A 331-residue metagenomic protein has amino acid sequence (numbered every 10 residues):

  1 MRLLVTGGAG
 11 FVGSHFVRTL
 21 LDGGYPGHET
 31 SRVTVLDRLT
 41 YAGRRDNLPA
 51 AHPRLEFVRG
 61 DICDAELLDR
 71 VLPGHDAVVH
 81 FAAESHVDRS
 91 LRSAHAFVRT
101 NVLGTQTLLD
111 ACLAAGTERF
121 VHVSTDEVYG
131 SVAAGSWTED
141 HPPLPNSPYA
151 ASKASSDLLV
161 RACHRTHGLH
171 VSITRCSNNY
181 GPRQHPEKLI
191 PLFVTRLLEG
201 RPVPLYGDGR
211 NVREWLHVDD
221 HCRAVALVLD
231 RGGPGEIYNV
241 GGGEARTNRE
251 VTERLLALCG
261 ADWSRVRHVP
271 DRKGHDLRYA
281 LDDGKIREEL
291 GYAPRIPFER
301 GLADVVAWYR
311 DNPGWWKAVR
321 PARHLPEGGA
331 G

Functional and structural regions predicted by a protein language model:
M1-N179, D304, Y309-N312, A318-G331: N-terminal Rossmann-like NAD(P)+-binding domain of SDR-like oxidoreductases, especially those catalyzing
F16-T19, G23, T30, G60 (+2 more regions): C-terminal substrate-binding subdomain of Rossmann-fold SDR/epimerase-dehydratase oxidoreductases
E66, D88, H95, Q106 (+7 more regions): Residues in well-ordered alpha-helical elements
A94, T174, P186-E187, G232: Active-site loop immediately N-terminal to the catalytic Tyr-X3-Lys motif of short-chain dehydrogenase/reductase
E118-V121, G130-A133, G168, Q184 (+2 more regions): Proline-centered turn/helix-capping motifs that create local helix->coil transitions or kinks
S155, L159, C163, F193 (+2 more regions): Hydrophobic alpha-helix immediately C-terminal to the catalytic Tyr-X-X-X-Lys motif of short-chain
